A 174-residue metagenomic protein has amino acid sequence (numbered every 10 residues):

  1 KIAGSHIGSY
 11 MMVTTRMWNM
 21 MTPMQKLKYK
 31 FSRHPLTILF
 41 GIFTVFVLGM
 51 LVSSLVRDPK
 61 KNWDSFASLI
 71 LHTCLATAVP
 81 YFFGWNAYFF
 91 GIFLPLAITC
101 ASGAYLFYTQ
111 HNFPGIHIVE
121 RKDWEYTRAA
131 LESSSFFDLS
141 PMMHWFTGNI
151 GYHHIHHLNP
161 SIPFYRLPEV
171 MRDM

Functional and structural regions predicted by a protein language model:
K1-S68, G115-M174: Membrane-embedded catalytic scaffold of the fatty acid hydroxylase/desaturase
Y29-F46, P59-L106: Alpha-helical bilayer-embedded segments of polytopic membrane proteins, i.e., transmembrane/intramembrane helices
F93, T109-Q110, E120, H157: Active-site proximal loops enriched in glycine and acidic residues that flank catalytic Cys/His/Asp and coordinate
G103-V119: Transmembrane alpha-helix/helix-exit interface in multi-pass inner-membrane proteins
